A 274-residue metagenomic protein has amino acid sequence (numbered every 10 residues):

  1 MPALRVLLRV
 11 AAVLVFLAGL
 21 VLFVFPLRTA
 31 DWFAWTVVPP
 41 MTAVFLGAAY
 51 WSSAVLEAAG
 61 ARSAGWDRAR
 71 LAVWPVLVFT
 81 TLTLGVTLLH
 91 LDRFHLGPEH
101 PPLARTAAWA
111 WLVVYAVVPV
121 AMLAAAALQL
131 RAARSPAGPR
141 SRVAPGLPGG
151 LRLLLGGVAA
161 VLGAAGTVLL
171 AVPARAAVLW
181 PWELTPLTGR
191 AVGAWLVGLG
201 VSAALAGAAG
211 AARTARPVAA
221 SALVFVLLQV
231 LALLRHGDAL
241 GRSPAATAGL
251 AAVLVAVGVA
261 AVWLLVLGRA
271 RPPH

Functional and structural regions predicted by a protein language model:
M1-L20, R131-A209: Surface-exposed interaction/gating patches
M1-P75, T87, A104, L179-P181 (+5 more regions): An N-terminus-focused feature that recognizes amino-terminal "leader" regions
L20-L27, G85-P98, L162-V178, L231-A239: C-terminal ends of transmembrane alpha-helices and the immediately adjacent extracellular/lumenal or cytosolic loop
L27-W35, F94-L103, A137-S141, A174-E183 (+1 more regions): Membrane-interface helix termini and inter-helical loops of multi-pass transporters
M41-A58, V78, L187-G207, V224: Core segments of alpha-helical transmembrane spans in multipass integral membrane proteins
S52-S135, A232, R242-A270: Hydrophobic, ordered structural segments
P75-L88, W195-L199, V218-L234: Hydrophobic alpha-helical membrane segments
